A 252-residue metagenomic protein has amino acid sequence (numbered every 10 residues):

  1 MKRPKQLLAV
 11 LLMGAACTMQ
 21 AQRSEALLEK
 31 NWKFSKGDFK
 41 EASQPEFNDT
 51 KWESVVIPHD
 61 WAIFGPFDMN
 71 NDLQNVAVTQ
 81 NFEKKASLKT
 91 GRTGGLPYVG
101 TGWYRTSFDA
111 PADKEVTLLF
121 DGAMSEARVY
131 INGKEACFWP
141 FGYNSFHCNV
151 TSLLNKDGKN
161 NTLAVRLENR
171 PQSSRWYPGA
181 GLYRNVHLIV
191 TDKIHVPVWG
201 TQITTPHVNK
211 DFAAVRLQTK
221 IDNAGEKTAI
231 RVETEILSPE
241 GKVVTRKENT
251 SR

Functional and structural regions predicted by a protein language model:
M1-R23: Bacterial Sec-dependent N-terminal signal peptides
Q22-L119, G179-L182, A213: Extended carbohydrate-recognition surfaces in non-catalytic/accessory domains of CAZymes and lectin-like proteins
S24-L28, G37-D38, G94-Q202, A224 (+3 more regions): Accessory beta-strand-rich segments of carbohydrate-active enzymes
P45-E46, T228-T234: Short flexible loop/turn segments that cap and initiate beta-strands
K51-E53, C137, V244-T245: Aromatic (tryptophan-biased) beta-strands that constitute blades/sheets of beta-rich domains
H207-T219: Contiguous beta-strand segments within globular domains
A213, N223-T228: Edge/loop elements at the starts and ends of beta-strands within beta-rich repeat scaffolds
L217-I221, R231-T234, R246-K247: Intrinsically disordered, low-complexity terminal/linker regions enriched in Pro/Ser/Gly and acidic residues
